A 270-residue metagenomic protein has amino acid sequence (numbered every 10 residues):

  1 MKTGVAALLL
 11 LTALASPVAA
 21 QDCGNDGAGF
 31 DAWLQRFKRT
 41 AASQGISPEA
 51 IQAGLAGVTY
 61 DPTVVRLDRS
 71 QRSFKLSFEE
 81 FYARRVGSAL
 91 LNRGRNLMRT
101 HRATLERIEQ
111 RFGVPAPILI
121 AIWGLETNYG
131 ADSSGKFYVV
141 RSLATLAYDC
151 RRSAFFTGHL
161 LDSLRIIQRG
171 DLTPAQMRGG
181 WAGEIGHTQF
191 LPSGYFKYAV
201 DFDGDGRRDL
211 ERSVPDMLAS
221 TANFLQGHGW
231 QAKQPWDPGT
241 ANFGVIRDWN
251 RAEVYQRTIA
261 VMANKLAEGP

Functional and structural regions predicted by a protein language model:
G4-A15: Bacterial N-terminal signal peptides
V5, N25-A28, P270: Intrinsically disordered, low-complexity regions
T12, D22, V86-L90: Short amphipathic alpha-helical segments at helix-loop
S16-A20: Sec/Tat signal peptide C-region and signal peptidase I cleavage site
D22, G27-G29, Q35, Q231 (+2 more regions): Non-transmembrane "mature" sequence context
D26-A53: Mature N-terminal segment immediately following signal peptide/propeptide cleavage in secreted/periplasmic
I46-P270: Catalytic glycan-binding domains that act on GlcNAc-containing polysaccharides
